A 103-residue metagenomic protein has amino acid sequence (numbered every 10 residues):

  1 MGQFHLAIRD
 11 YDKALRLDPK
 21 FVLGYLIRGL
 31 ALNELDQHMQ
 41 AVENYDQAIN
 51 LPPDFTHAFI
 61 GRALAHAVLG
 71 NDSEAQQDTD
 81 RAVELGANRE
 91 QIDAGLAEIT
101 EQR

Functional and structural regions predicted by a protein language model:
K13-R16, Q47-N50, V83-E84: Conserved structural position within tetratricopeptide repeats
V22-L23, T56-H57, R89-E90: Helix-start (N-cap) detector for alpha-helical repeat units in TPR-like alpha-solenoids, especially tetratricopeptide
L26, L30-N33, A67: Position-specific recognition of the canonical hydrophobic site in helix A of tetratricopeptide repeat
D72-R103: Terminal, low-structured helical/coil segments at or just beyond the last alpha-helical repeat
